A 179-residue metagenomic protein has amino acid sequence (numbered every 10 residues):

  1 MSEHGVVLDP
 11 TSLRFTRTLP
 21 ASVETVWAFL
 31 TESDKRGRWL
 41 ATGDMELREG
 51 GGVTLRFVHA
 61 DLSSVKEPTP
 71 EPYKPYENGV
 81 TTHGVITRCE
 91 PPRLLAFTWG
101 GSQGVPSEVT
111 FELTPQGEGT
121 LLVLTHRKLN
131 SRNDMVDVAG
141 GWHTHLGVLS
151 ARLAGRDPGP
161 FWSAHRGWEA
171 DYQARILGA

Functional and structural regions predicted by a protein language model:
M1-G52: Hydrophobic ligand-binding cavity/cleft-lining segments
V6, Y73, E77, Q116-A179: Terminal "cap-and-tail" regions of soluble proteins that handle hydrophobic small molecules
R14-T16, G52, T81-H83, E108-T110 (+1 more regions): Well-ordered beta-strand positions in beta-sheet-rich domains
V26, R36, V53, I86 (+4 more regions): Hydrophobic pocket/interface hotspot
T31-E32, P91, A154: Residues at helix-coil transition
S33-G79, F161-G167: Short beta-edge strand/loop motif at the mouth of beta-sheet-based domains
D44-M45, A60-L129: Hydrophobic-ligand binding "helix-grip"
